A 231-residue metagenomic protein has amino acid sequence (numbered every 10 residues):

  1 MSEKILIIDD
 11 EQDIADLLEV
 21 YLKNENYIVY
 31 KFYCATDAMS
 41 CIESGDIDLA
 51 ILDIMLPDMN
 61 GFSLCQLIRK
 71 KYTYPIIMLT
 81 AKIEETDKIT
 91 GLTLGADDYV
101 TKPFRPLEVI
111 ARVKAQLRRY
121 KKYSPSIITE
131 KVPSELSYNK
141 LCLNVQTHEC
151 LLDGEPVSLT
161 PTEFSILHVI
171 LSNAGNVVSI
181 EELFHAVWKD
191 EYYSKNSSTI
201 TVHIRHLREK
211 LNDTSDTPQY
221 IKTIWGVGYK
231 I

Functional and structural regions predicted by a protein language model:
K4, A115-F164, H168-V177, E181: Short, Lys/Arg-enriched segments at the junction into DNA-binding effector domains of transcriptional regulators
D16-N24: Charged docking surfaces used in two-component/phosphorelay signaling
N26-C34, C41: Short hydrophobic/Thr-rich beta-strand motif most characteristic of the beta2 strand and flanking loop of CheY-like
F32-Y33, L56-M59, T86: Hydrophobic residue at a beta-alpha junction that N-caps the helix immediately following a catalytic beta-strand/loop
D46-D48, K71-I76, Y193-S194: His-Asp phosphorelay/catalytic-motif detector in bacterial-type signaling
D46-I51, L56: Active-site beta3 strand of CheY-like receiver
N60, Q66, K70, P75-S137: Basic, amphipathic DNA-recognition helix from helix-turn-helix-like DNA-binding domains
E149-Q219, I224-V227: Positively charged, aromatic-enriched patches within helix-turn-helix-type DNA-binding elements, predominantly
